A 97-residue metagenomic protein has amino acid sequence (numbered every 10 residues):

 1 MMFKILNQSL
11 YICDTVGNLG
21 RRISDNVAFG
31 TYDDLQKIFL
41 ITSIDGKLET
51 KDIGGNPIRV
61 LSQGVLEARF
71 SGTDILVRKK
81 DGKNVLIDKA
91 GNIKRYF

Functional and structural regions predicted by a protein language model:
M1-I5, Y11, T31, Q36-S43 (+2 more regions): Short beta-strand elements that form the blades of beta-propeller/WD-repeat-like and other beta-sheet-rich scaffold
S9-S24, K47-S62, V85-F97: Surface-exposed loop/turn elements that mediate protein-protein interactions on large endomembrane-trafficking
L19-D34, G82: A short, compositionally biased N-terminal segment around positions ~18-40 that is enriched in charged/polar residues
D25-G30, S62-A68: Short coil/turn segments at the loop-to-beta-strand junctions that recur within blades of beta-propeller repeat folds
